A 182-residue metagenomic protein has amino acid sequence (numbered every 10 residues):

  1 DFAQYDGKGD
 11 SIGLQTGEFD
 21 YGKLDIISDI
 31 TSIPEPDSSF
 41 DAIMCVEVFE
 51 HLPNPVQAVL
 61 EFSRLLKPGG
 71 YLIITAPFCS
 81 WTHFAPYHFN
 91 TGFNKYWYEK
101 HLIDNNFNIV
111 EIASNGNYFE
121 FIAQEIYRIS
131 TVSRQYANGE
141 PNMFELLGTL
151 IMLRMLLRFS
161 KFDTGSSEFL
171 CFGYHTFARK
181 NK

Functional and structural regions predicted by a protein language model:
D1-F84, Y96-E99, T176-A178: Conserved SAM-binding loop
I27, V56-E61, Y71-N181: S-adenosyl-L-methionine-dependent methyltransferase catalytic module, highlighting the catalytic core
